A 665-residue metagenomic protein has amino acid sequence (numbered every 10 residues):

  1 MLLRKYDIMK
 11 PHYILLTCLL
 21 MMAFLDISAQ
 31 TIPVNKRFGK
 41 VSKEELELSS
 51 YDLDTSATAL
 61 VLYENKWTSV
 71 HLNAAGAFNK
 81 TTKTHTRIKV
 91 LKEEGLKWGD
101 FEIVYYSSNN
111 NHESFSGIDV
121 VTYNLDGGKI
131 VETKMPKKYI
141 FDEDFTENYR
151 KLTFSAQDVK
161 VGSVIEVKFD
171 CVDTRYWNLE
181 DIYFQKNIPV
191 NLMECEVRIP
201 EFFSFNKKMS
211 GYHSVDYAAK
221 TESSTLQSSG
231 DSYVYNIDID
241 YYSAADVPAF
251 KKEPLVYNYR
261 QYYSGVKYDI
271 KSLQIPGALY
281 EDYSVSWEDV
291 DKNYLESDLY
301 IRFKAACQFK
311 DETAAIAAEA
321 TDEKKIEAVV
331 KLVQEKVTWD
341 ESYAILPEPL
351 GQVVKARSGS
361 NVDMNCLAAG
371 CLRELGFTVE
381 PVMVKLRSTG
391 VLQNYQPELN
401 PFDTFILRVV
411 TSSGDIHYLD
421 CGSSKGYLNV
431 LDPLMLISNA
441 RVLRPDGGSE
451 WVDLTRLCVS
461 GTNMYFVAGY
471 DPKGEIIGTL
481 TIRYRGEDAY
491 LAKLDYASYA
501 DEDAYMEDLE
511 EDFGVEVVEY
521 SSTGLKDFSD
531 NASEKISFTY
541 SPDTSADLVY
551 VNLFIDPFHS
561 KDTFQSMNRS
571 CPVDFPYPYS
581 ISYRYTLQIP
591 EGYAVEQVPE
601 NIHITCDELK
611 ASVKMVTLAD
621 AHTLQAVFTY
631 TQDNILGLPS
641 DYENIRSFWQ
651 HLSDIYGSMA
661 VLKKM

Functional and structural regions predicted by a protein language model:
M1-P33: Bacterial Sec-dependent N-terminal signal peptides
Q30-K292, E348, D363-A369, R373 (+3 more regions): Beta-strand-rich, non-transmembrane domain signature
G76-A77, F303, E319-I326, Y499 (+2 more regions): Generic detection of long, well-ordered alpha-helical segments
W287-A356: Secondary-structure boundary elements
K336-W339, M435-A440, G592-V595: Short glycine-aromatic motifs
M506-M665: A carboxyl-terminal module marker
